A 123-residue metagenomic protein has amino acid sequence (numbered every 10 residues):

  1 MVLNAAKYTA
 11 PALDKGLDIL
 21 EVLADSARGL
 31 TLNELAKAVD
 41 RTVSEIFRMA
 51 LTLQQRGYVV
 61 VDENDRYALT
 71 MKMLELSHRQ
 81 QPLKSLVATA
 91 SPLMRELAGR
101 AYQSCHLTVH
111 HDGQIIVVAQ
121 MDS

Functional and structural regions predicted by a protein language model:
M1-K84: N-terminal helix-turn-helix
A68-S123: Amphipathic alpha-helical effector-binding/dimerization core of metabolite-sensing transcriptional regulators
